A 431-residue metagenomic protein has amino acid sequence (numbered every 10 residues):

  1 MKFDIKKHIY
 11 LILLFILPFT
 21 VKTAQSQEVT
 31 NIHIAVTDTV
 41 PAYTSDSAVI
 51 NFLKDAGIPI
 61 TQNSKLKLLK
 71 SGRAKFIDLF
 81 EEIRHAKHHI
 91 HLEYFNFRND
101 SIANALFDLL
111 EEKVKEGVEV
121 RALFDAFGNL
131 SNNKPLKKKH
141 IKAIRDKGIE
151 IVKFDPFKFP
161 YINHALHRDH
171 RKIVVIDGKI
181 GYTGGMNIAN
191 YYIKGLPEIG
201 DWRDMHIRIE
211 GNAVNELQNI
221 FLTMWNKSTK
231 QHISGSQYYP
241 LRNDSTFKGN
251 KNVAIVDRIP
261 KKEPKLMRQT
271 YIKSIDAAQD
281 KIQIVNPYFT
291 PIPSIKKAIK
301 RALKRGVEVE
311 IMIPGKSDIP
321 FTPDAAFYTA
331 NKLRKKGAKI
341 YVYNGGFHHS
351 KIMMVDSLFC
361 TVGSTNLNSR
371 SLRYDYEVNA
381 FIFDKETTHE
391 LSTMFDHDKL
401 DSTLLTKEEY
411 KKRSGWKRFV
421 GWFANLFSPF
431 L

Functional and structural regions predicted by a protein language model:
F3-D4, V21-L431: Charged, low-complexity intrinsically disordered terminal segments
K6-I12: Sec-dependent signal peptide recognition, specifically the positively charged N-region followed immediately by
I12-L13, G178: A periodicity- and composition-biased signal for non-globular, repetitive helical segments
L14-K22: Hydrophobic h-region of N-terminal signal peptides that target proteins for export in Gram-negative bacteria
